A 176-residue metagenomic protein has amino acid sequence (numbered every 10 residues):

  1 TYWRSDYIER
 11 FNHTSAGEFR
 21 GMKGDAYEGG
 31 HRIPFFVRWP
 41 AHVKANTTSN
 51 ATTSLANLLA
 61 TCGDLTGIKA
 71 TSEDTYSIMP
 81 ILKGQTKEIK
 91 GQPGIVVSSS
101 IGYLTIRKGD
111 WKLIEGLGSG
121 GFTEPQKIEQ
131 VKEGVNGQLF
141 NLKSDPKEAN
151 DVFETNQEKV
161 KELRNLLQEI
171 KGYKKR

Functional and structural regions predicted by a protein language model:
Y2-E28, V43-T47, A51, A56-Q138 (+2 more regions): C-terminal cap/loop subdomain of S1 sulfatases and analogous C-terminal strand-loop tails that border
R32-I33: Catalytic cores of eukaryotic secretory-pathway lumenal/extracellular enzymes that build and remodel glycoconjugates
V37-R38: Short beta-strand-to-turn element immediately C-terminal to the catalytic PLP-Schiff-base lysine in fold type I
K90, E158-K161: Cytochrome P450 catalytic domain signature, combining two hallmark sequence patches
D145: Intrinsically disordered, low-complexity polar regions and short flexible loop motifs
N150-E158: Active-site-proximal N-terminal segment of extracellular/periplasmic enzymes that hydrolyze or transfer
L163-R176: Charge-dense polyanion-binding interfaces
